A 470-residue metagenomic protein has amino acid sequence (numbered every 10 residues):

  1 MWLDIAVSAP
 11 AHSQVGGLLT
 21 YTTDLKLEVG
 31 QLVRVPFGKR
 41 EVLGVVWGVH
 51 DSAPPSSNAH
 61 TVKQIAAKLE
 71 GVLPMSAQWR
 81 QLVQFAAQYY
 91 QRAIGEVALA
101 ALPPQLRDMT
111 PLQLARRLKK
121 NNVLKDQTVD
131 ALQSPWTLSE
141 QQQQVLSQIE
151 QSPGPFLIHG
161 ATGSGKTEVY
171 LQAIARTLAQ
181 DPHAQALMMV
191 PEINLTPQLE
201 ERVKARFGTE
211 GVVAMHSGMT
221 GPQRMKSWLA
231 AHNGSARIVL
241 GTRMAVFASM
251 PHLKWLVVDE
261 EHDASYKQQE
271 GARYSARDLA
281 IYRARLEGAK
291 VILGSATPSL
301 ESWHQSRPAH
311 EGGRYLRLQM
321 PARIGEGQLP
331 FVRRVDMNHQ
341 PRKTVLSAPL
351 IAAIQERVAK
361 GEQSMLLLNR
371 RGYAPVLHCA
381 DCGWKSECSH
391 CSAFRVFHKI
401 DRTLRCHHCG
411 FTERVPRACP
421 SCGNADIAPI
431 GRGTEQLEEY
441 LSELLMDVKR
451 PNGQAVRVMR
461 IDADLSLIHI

Functional and structural regions predicted by a protein language model:
M1-T297, E301-W303, R307-G327, V358-A359: Accessory, non-ATPase domains that flank or precede helicase/AAA+ motor cores in DNA-metabolism machines
V72-S76, P135-S139, G163-T167, M189 (+10 more regions): Conserved phosphate/pyrophosphate-binding and hydrolysis machinery centered on Walker-type P-loop NTPases, extending
L199-E201, F207, D381-W384, H390 (+1 more regions): Conserved helicase motor "Helicase C" RecA-like lobe of SF1/SF2 P-loop NTPases
G208-G218, V448-D464: Conserved RecA-like helicase motor-core motifs
E301-W303, R314-R371, P375-A380: Conserved interdomain linker/interface between the two RecA-like ATPase lobes of SF2 helicase motors
A359-S442: Cys/His-rich short segments
I468-I470: Conserved small/polar residues in nucleotide/adenosyl-binding loops
